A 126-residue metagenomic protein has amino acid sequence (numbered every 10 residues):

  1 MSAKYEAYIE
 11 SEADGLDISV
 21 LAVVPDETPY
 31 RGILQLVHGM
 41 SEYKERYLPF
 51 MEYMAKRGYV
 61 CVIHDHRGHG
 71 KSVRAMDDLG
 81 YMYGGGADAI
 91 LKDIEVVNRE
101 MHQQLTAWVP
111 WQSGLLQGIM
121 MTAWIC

Functional and structural regions predicted by a protein language model:
M1-E27: N-terminal cap/lid segment of alpha/beta-hydrolase-fold proteins
R31-I33, L115: Structural motif
L34-E42, M120: Active-site glycine-rich loops that stabilize anionic/oxyanionic intermediates across multiple enzyme folds
E42-R46, A89: Glycine-rich anion/phosphate-binding loops
R46-D77: Conserved alpha/beta-hydrolase
M82-L105: Alpha/beta-hydrolase active-site loop
L105-M120: Alpha/beta-hydrolase fold nucleophile elbow
M121, I125-C126: Hydrolases whose catalytic domains are alpha/beta-hydrolase-1, hotdog thioesterase, or metallo-beta-lactamase-like
